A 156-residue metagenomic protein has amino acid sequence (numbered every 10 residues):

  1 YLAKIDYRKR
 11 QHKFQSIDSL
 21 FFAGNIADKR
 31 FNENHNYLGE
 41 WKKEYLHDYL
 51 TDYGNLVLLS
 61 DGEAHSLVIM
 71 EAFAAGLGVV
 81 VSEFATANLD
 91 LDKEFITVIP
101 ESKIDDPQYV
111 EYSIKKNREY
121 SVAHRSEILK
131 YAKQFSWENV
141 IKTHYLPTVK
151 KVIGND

Functional and structural regions predicted by a protein language model:
Y1-E33, Y37: Conserved catalytic-core segment of nucleotide-activated headgroup transferases in glycan assembly
H47, M70-A74, N88-L89: Short alpha-helical segment that forms part of, or immediately flanks, the ligand-binding pocket in carbohydrate-active
D48-Y53, Y145: Short alpha-helical donor nucleotide-sugar binding micro-motif in glycosyltransferases
G54, G76: A short alpha->beta transition loop at the rim of the catalytic pocket in nucleotide-sugar-dependent
D61: Aromatic "clamp/platform" in nucleotide-sugar-dependent glycosyltransferases that forms part of the donor/acceptor
G78-S82, N88: Short hydrophobic beta-strand element within catalytic cores of glycosyltransferases and related nucleotide-activated
N88-I114: Change "using UDP/GDP/dTDP sugars" to "using nucleotide sugars
P107-G154: A charged, aromatic-enriched C-terminal amphipathic alpha-helix characteristic of glycosyltransferases across folds
